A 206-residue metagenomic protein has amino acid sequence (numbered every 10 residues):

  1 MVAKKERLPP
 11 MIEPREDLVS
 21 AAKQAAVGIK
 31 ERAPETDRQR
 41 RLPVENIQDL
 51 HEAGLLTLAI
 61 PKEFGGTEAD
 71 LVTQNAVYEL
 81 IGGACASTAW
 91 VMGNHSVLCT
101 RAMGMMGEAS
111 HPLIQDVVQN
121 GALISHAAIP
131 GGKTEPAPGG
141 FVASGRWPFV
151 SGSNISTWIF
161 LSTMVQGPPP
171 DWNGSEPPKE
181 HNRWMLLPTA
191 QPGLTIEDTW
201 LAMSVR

Functional and structural regions predicted by a protein language model:
M1-S20, Q24: Basic/polar N-terminal segments that are highly enriched at the extreme N-terminus, encompassing both cleavable
A25-A33: N-terminal capping segment at the start of a domain
R38-V44: N-terminal ordered "arm"
V44-E52, T57-S156, G167-K179: Glycine-rich flavin
P136, W147, S162-V165, L186-T189 (+1 more regions): Short, structured patches in soluble enzyme cores that scaffold and shape functional sites
P192-R206: Flexible, small-/acidic-enriched active-site or ligand-binding loops
